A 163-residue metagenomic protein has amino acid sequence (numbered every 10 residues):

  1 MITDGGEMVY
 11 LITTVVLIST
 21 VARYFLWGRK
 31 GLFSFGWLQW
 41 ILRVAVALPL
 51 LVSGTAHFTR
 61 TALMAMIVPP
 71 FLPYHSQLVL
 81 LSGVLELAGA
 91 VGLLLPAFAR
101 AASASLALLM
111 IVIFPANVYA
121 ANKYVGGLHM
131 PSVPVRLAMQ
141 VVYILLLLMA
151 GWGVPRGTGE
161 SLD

Functional and structural regions predicted by a protein language model:
M1-D163: Membrane-interface extramembranous regions
